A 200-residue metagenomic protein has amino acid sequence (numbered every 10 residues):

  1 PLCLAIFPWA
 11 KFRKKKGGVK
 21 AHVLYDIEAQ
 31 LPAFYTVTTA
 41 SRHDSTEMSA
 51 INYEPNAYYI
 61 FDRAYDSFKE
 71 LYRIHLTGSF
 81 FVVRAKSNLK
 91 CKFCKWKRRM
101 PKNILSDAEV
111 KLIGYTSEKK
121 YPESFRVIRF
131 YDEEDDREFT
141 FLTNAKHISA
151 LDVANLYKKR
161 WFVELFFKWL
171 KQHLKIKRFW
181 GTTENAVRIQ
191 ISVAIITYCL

Functional and structural regions predicted by a protein language model:
L2, A10-L200: Single, function-defining residue in the core of a domain
